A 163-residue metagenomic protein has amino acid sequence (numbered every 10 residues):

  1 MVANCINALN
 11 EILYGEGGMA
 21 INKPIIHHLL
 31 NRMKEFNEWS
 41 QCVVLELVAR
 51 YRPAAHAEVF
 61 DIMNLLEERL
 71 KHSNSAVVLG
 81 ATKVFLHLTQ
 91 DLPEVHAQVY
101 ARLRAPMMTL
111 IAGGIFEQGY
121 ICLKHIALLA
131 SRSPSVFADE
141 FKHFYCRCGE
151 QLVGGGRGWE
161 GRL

Functional and structural regions predicted by a protein language model:
M1-L163: Extended alpha-solenoid helical-repeat scaffolds
